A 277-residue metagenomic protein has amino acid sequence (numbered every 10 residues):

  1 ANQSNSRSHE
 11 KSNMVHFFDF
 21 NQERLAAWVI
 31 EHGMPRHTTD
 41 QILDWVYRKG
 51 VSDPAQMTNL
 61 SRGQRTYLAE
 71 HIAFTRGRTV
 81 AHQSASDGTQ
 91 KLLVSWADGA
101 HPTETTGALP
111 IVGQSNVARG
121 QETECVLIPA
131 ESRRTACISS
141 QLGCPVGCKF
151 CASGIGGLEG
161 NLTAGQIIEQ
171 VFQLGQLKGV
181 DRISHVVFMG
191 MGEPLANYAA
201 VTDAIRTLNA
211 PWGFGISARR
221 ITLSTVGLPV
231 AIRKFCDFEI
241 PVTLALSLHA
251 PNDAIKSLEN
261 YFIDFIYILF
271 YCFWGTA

Functional and structural regions predicted by a protein language model:
Q3-S6, L269: Short hydrophobic targeting helices and cationic amphipathic motifs that mediate membrane/organellar targeting
N5-R133: Flexible, acidic/Gly-rich N-terminal and inter-domain linker regions that tether and position cofactor-handling modules
P54, G179, K256-S257: Accessory RNA-recognition modules of RNA-modification enzymes
Q121-V242, N252-D253, W274-T276: Conserved Radical SAM active-site core
I155-G157, L258-I263: Short glycine-enriched, charge-decorated loop/helix-capping segments at active-site entrances that position
F265-F273: Hydrophobic alpha-helical signal peptides and transmembrane signal-/tail-anchor segments that drive secretory-pathway
